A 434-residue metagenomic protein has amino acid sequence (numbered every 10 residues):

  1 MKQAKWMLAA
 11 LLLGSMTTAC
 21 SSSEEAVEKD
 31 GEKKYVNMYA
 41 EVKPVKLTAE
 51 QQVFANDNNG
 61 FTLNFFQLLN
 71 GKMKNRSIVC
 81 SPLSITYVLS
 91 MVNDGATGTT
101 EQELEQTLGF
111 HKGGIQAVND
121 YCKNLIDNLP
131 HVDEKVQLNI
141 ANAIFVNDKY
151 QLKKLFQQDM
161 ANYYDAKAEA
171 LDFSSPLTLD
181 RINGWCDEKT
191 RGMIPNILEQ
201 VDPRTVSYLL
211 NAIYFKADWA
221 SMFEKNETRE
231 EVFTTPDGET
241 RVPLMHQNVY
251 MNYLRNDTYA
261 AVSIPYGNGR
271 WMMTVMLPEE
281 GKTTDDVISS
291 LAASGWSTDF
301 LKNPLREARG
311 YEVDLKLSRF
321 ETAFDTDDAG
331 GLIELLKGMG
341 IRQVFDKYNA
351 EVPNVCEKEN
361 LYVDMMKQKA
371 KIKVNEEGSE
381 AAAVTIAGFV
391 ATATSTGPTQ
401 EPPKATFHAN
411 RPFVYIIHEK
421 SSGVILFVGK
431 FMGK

Functional and structural regions predicted by a protein language model:
M1-T18: Sec-dependent bacterial lipoprotein signal peptides
M7, C20-F173, F431: Detector for small/aliphatic-rich hydrophobic stretches
N75, I115-D286, L301, R306-Q400: Non-catalytic, conformational "gating/processing" segments within enzyme and secreted inhibitor domains
T406-R411: Short loop/turn motifs at secondary-structure junctions and domain boundaries
P412-K434: C-terminal or internal capping secondary-structure element at the end of a domain, subdomain, or sheet
